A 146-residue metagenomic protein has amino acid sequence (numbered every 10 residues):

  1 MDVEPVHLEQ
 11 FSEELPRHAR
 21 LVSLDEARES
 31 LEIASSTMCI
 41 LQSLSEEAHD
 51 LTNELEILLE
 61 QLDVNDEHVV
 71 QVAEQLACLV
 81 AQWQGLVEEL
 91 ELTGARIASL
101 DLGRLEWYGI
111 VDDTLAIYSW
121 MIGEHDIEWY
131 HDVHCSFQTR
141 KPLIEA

Functional and structural regions predicted by a protein language model:
M1-L58: Long, hydrophobic N-terminal alpha-helical segment
D2, G85-E88: Metal- and O2-centered redox machinery and metal/ROS homeostasis
A19, V64-H68: Short, Lys/Glu-rich amphipathic helical modules
T37-I40, L44, L51, L58 (+5 more regions): Amphipathic coiled-coil alpha-helices
N53-E54, E60, E74, A116-I117 (+1 more regions): Alpha-helix boundary/capping detector
E88, L92-A146: Glycine-rich, aromatic-bearing surface loops/beta-hairpins
